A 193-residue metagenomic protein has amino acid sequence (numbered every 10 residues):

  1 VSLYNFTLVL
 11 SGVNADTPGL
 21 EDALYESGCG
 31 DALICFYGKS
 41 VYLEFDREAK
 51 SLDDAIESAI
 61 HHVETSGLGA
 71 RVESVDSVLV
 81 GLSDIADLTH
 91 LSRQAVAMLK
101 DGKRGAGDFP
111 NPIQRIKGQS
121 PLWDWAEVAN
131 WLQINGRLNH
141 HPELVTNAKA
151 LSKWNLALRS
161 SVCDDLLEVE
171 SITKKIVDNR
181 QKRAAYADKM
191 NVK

Functional and structural regions predicted by a protein language model:
V1-G12, V80: Short glycine-/aliphatic-rich beta-strand segments at the starts of folded cytosolic domains
S11-D31: Short amphipathic alpha-helix segments
V13-A15, E48-L52, A126-E127: Helix N-cap motif at beta-to-alpha junctions
D31-Y37, H61-V78: Conserved short beta-strand edge segments in small beta-sheet-based binding/regulatory domains
G38-K50: A short, exposed loop/beta-hairpin motif centered on an aromatic-Gly-Thr core
I85-D87: The alpha-helix within a helix-turn-helix
L91-P121: Major-groove DNA-recognition helix of helix-turn-helix-type DNA-binding domains
W125-R183: A short, Lys/Arg-enriched interface patch at domain edges and termini
